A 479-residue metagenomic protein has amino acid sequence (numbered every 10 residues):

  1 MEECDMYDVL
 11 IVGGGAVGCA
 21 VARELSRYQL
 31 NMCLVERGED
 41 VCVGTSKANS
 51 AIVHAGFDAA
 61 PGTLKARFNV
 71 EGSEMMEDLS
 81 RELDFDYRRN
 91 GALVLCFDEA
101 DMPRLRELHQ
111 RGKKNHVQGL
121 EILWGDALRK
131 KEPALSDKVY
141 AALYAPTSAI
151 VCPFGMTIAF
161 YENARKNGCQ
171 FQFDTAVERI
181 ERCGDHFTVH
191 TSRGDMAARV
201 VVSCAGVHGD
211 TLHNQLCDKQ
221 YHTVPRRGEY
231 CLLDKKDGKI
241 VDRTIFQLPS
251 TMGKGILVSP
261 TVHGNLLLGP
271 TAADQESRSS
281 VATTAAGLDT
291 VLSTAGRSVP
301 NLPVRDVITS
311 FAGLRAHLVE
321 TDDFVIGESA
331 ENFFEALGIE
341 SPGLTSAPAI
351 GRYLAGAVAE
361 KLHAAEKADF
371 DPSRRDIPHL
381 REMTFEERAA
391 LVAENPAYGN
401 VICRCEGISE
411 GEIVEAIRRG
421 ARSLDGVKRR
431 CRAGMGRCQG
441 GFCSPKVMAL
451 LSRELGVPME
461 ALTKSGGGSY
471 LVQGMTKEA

Functional and structural regions predicted by a protein language model:
C4-V17: Beta1/beta-strand and adjacent pyrophosphate-binding region of the FAD-binding site in flavoprotein oxidoreductases
A20, I180-D185, V189-G269, A273-T284 (+2 more regions): Flavin-dependent oxidoreductases
S26-K47: Glycine-rich FAD pyrophosphate-binding loop
A51-K131, Y140, G255-I256: Dinucleotide-binding Rossmann-like beta1-alpha1 core, especially the glycine-rich loop that anchors the ADP
A60, R67-V70, L95-R104, L143-E162 (+3 more regions): Short beta-strand to alpha-helix junction loop
L143-R199: Helical element adjacent to the flavin cofactor pocket in flavoenzyme catalytic cores
G253, V262-H263, D274, S279-V401 (+3 more regions): C-terminal catalytic lobe of FAD-dependent flavoproteins
S279, S409-A421, F442-M459: Iron-sulfur (Fe-S) cluster-binding segments and ferredoxin-like electron-carrier domains, especially [2Fe-2S]
